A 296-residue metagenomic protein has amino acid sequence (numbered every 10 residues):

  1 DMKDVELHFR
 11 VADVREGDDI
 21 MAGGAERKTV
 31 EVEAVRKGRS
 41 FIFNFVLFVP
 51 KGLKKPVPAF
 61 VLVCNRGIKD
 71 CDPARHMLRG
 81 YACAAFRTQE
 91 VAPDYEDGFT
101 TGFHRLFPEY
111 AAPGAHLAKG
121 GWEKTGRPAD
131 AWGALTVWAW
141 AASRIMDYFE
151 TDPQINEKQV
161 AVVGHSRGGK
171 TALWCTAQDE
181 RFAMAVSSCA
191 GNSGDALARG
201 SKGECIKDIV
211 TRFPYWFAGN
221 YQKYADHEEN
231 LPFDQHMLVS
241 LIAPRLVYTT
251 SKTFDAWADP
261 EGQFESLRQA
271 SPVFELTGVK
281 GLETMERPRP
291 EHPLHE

Functional and structural regions predicted by a protein language model:
M2-V57: N-terminal cap/lid segment of alpha/beta-hydrolase-fold proteins
F43, V57, C71-P73, D94-G98 (+4 more regions): Short, solvent-exposed loop/turn and secondary-structure capping segments
P56-Q154, A198-R199: Cap/lid segment of the alpha/beta-hydrolase catalytic domain
I155-S166: Alpha/beta-hydrolase fold nucleophile elbow
G164-W174: Glycine-rich nucleophile elbow surrounding the catalytic serine of serine-hydrolase chemistry
A177-A183: Conserved hydrolase catalytic core segment
S187-L238, D259-H292: Mobile cap/lid helix-loop segments that gate and shape the active-site cleft of serine hydrolases
A243-A258: Conserved strand-to-loop "acid loop" that flanks and positions the catalytic carboxylate
